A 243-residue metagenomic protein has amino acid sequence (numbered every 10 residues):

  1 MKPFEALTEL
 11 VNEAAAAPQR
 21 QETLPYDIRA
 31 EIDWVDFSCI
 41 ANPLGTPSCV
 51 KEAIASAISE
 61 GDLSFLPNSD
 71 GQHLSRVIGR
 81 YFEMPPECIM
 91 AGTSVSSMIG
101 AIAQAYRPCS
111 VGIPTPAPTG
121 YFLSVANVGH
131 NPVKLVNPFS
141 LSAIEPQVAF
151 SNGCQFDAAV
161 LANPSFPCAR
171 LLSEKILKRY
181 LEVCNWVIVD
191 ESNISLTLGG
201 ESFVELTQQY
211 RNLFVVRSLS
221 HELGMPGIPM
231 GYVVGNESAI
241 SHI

Functional and structural regions predicted by a protein language model:
M1-F65, C154: N-terminal "arm"/small-domain region of PLP-dependent enzymes with the aminotransferase-like
K2-A6, E83, F214-I243: Conserved core segment of the aminotransferase class I/II
P67, G79-A101: Short loop-beta-helix segment that forms the pyridoxal 5′-phosphate
V77, K175-V183, S202-Q209: Catalytic-core regions built around general acid/base machinery
P85-I89, E191, R211-N212: Short acidic capping loops at alpha-helix termini that bridge into adjacent secondary structure
Q104-A162: PLP-dependent aminotransferase-like
N137-T197: Active-site phosphate-binding strand-loop segment of PLP-dependent enzymes
